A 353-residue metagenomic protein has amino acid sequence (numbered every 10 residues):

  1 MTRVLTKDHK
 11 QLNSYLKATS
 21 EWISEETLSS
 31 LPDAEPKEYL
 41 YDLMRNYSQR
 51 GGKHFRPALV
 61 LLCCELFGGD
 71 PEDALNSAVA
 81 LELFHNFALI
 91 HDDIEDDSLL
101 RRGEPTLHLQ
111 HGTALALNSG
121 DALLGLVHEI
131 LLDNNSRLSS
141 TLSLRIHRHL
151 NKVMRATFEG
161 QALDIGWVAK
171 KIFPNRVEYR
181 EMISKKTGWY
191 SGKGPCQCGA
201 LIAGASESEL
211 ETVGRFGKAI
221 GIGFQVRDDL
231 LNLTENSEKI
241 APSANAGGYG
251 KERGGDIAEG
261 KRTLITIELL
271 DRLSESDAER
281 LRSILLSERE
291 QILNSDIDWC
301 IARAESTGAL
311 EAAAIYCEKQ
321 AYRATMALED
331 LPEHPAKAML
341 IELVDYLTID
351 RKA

Functional and structural regions predicted by a protein language model:
M1-L31: N-terminal amphipathic/basic leader segments beginning at the initiator methionine
K17, Q49, S136, D271 (+3 more regions): Alpha-solenoid HEAT/Armadillo repeat architecture
K17-S24, H147, N151, A321 (+1 more regions): Hydrophobic core segments within long, regular secondary-structure runs in both alpha- and beta-rich folds
L31-A278, K319, D345: Mg2+-dependent prenyl diphosphate-binding active-site environment of isoprenoid biosynthetic enzymes
V153, A219-I220, S287-Q291, S306 (+2 more regions): A short structural micro-motif
E252-D256, E311, L331: Short, contiguous acidic/charged loop-to-helix segments that flank catalytic cores in large enzymes
L273, A278-E329: Mobile late-domain/C-terminal helix-loop "cap" segments that border catalytic sites or the cytosolic face
E318-Q320, M326, E333-A353: Short, amphipathic C-terminal "tail helix"
